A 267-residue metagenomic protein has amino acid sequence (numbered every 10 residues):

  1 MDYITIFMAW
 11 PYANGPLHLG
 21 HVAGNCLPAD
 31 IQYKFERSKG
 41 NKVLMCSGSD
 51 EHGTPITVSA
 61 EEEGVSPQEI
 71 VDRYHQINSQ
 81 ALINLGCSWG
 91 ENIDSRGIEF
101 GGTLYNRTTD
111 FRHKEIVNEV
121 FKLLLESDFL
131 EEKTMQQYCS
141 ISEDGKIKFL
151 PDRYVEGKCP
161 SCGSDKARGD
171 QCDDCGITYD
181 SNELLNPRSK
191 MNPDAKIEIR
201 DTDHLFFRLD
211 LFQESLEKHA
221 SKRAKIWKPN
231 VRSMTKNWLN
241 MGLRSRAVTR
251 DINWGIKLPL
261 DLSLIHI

Functional and structural regions predicted by a protein language model:
M1-S47, R112-E115, C162, Q171 (+2 more regions): Structured secondary-structure scaffolds
M1-Y74, L85, I93-I98, L104-S127 (+2 more regions): N-terminal catalytic cores of NTP/NDP-binding nucleotidyl/phosphoryl-transfer enzymes
N78-G90: A glycine-rich helix N-cap at a beta->alpha junction
F100-G101, M135: Short Gly/Ser/Thr- and Asp/Glu-enriched loop/turn motifs at secondary-structure junctions
F129-T202: Cys/His-rich short segments
